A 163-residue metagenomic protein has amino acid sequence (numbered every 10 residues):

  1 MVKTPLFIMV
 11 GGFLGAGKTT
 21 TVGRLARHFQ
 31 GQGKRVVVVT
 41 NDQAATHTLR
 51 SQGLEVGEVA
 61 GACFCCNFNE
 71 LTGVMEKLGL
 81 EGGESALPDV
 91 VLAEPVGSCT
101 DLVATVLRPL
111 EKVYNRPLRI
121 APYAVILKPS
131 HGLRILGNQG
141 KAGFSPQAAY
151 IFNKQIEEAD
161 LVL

Functional and structural regions predicted by a protein language model:
V2-A16, T20-F144, A149: Nucleotide-state-sensitive switch-loop elements of NTP-binding domains
Q147-L163: Contiguous mid-protein beta-loop-alpha structural module that forms a pocket-lining wall or clamp of enzyme active
